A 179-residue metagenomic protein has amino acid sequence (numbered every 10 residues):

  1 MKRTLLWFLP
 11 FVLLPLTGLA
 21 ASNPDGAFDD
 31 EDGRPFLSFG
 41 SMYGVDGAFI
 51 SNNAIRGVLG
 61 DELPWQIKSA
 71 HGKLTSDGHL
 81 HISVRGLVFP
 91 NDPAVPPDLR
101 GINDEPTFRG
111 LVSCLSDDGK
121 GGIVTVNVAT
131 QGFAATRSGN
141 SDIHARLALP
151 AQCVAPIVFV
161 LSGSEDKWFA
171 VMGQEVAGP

Functional and structural regions predicted by a protein language model:
M1-T4: Positively charged n-region of N-terminal signal peptides that target proteins for export
W7-L16: Bacterial N-terminal signal peptides
A21-D30, R34-F36, A48-N52, E105 (+3 more regions): Extracytoplasmic/secretory-pathway segments with low complexity and glycosylation-like composition
A21-K73, A177-P179: N-terminal segment immediately downstream of the Sec signal-peptide cleavage site in secreted/extracellular proteins
I55-D104: Short, surface-exposed binding/anchoring microloops in extracellular/periplasmic proteins
V95-K120: Extended low-complexity, serine/threonine- and proline-enriched intrinsically disordered segments
D118-P179: Helix-rich interaction surfaces within compact, conserved domain-sized segments that mediate assembly or partner
